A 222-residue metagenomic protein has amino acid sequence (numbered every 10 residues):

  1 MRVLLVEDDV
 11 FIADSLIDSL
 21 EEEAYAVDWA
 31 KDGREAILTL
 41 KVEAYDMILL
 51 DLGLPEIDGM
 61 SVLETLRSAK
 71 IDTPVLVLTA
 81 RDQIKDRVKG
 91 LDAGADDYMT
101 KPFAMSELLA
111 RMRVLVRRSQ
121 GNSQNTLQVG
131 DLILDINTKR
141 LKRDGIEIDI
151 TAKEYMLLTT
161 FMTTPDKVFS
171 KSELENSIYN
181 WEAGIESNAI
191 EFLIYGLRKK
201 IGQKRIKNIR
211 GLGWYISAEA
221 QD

Functional and structural regions predicted by a protein language model:
M1-N122: N-terminal/domain-start alpha-helical segments
R2, A26, P74, T126 (+4 more regions): Residues at or immediately flanking beta-strands
D96, L212-G213: Short acidic-rich active-site patches of cyclic nucleotide enzymes
S119-T138: CheY-like receiver
L134-I136, R143, I216-A218: Conserved hydrophobic "DFG−1" position in protein kinase catalytic cores
T138-R140, G145-R205, R210-L212: Positively charged, aromatic-enriched patches within helix-turn-helix-type DNA-binding elements, predominantly
K199-K200, A218-D222: Intrinsically disordered, low-complexity protein-interaction/activation regions
